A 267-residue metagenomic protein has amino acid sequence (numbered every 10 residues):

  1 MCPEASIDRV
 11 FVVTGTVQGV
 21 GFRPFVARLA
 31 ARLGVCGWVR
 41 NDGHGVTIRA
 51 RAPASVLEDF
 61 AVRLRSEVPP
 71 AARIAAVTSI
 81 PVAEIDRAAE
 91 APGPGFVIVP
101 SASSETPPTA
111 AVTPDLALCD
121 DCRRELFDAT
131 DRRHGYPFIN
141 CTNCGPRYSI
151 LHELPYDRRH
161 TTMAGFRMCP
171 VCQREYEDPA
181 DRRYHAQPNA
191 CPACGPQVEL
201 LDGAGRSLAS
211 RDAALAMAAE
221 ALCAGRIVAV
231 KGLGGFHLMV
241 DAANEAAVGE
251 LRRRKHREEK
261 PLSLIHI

Functional and structural regions predicted by a protein language model:
M1-E199, S210-D212: Intrinsically disordered, low-complexity, mixed-charge
G45-R49, G205-S207, L233-A242: Conserved short loop/turn motifs at secondary-structure junctions
R51-L57, M239-R254: Glycine-rich loop at the start of a catalytic domain that most often binds anionic cofactors/ligands
S149-H152, A180, L201-D202, K231 (+2 more regions): Short helix/loop capping segments that flank catalytic or ligand/cofactor-binding pockets
V171, Y176, Q187-P188, A193-A219 (+3 more regions): Non-transmembrane, aqueous-exposed alpha-helical and coiled segments at domain scale
L222, V228-G235: Glycine-rich N-terminal segment of FAD-binding domains in flavoprotein oxidoreductases, spanning the beta-loop-helix
H256-S263: Alpha-helix N-cap/helix-start capping residues at coil-to-helix junctions, especially the first residue of tandem
I265-I267: Conserved small/polar residues in nucleotide/adenosyl-binding loops
